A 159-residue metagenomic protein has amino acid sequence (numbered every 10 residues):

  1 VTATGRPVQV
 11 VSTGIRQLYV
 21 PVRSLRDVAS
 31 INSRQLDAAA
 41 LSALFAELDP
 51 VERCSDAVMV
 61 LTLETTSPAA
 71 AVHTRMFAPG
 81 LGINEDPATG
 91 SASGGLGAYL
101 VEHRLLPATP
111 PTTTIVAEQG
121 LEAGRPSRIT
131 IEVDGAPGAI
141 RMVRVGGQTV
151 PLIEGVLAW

Functional and structural regions predicted by a protein language model:
V1-W159: Active-site proximal loop and beta-alpha junction motif in alpha/beta enzyme cores
